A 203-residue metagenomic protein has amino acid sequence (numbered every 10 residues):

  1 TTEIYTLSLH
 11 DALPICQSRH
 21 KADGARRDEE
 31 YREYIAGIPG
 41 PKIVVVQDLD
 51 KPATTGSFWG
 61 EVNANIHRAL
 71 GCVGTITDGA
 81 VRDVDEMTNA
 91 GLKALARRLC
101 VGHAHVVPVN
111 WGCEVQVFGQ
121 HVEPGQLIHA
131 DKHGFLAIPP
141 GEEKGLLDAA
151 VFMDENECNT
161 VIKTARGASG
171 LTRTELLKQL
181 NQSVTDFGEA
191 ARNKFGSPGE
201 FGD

Functional and structural regions predicted by a protein language model:
T1-T6, D11-L13: Short, small-residue-biased leader/transition segments that mark boundaries at the very start of proteins
C16-R19, D50-A53, V81-D83: A short acidic, glycine/proline-enriched capping/turn motif at secondary-structure boundaries, especially helix N-cap
A25-G37: Short, charged beta->alpha transition segments
Y34-T77: Extracellular/luminal Protease-associated
G56-W59, D78-G79, M87-N89, V106-V107 (+2 more regions): A short secondary-structure junction signal
T77-D78, V84-F135: A contiguous pocket-lining binding segment that forms or flanks enzyme active sites
L127-G170: A hydrophobic, small-residue-rich beta->alpha segment in the mid-to-C-terminal subdomain of diverse proteins
N159-E200: Glycine- and charge-enriched low-complexity intrinsically disordered segments
